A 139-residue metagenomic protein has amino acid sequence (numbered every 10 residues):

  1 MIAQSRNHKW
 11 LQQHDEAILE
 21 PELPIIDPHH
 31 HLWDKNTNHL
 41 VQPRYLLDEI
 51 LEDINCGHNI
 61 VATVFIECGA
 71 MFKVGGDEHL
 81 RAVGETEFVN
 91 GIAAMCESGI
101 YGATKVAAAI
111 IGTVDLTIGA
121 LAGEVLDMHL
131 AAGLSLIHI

Functional and structural regions predicted by a protein language model:
M1-G102: An N-terminally biased module of ancient metal coordination in phosphate/nucleic-acid-related enzymes
P28-H31, V114-I118: A short, hydrophobic secondary-structure junction motif
V64-E67, A108-V114: Extended hydrophobic secondary-structure segments that form protein cores and membrane-embedded regions
T117-L126: Glycine-rich anion/phosphate-binding loops
H129: Glycine-rich, aromatic-flanked loop segments that form ligand/cofactor-binding clefts across common enzyme folds
A132-S135: Acidic, His- and aromatic-enriched active-site or binding-groove loops in soluble protein domains that engage sugars
H138-I139: Conserved small/polar residues in nucleotide/adenosyl-binding loops
